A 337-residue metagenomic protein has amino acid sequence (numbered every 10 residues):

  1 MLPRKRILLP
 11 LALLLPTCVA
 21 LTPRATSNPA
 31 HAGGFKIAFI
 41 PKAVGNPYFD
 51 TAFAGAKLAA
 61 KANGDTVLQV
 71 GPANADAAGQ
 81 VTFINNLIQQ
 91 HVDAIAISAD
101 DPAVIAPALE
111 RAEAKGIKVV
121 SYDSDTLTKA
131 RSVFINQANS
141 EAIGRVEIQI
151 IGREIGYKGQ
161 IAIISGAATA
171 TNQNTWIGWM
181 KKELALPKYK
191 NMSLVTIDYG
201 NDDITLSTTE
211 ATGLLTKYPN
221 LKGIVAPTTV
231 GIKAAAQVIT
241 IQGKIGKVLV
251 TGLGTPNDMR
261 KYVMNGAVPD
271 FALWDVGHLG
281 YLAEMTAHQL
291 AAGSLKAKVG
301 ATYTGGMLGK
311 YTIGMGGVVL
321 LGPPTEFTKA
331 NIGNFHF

Functional and structural regions predicted by a protein language model:
M1-L11: Bacterial N-terminal signal peptides that target proteins for export
P10-A20: Bacterial N-terminal signal peptides
P23-F337: A residue-level marker of the well-folded mature domains of exported/periplasmic proteins
